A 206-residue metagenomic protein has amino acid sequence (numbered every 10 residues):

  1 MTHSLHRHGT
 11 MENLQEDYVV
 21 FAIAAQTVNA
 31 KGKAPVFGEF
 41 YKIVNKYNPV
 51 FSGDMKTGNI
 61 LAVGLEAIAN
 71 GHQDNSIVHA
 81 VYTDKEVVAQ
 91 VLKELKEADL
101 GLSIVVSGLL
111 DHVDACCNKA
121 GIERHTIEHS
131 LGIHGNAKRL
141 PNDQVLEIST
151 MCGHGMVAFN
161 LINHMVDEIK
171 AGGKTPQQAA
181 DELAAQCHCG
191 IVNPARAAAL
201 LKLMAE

Functional and structural regions predicted by a protein language model:
M1-M165, P176-A195: Conserved mixed alpha/beta catalytic, RNA-binding, or beta-rich assembly cores of soluble enzyme, regulatory
K170-P176: Juxtamembrane helix-boundary/capping and inter-helix hinge elements in multi-pass membrane proteins
A199-E206: C-terminal domain-closing interface element
